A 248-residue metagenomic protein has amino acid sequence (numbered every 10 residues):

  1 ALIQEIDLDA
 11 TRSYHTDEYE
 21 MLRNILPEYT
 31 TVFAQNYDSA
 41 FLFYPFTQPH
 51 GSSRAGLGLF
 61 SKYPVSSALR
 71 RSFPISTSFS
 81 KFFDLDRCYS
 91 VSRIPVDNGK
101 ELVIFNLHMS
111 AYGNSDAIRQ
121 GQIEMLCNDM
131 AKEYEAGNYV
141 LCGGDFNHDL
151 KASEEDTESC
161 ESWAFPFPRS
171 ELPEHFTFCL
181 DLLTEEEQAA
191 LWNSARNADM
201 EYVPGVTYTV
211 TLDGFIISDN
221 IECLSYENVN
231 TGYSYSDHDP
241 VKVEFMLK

Functional and structural regions predicted by a protein language model:
I6, L107-M109, G144-F146, D239: Active-site metal-binding loops of divalent metal-dependent hydrolases
I6-E101: Structured beta-strand-rich core segments of catalytic domains in phosphoester-bond hydrolases
D9-R12, S39-Y44, A68, Y112-N114 (+3 more regions): Short catalytic/ligand-binding loop motif for oxyanion handling, primarily in non-cytosolic enzymes, centered on
D17, M21, A55, I118-M125 (+3 more regions): Extracytoplasmic/secreted proteins, especially bacterial periplasmic and envelope-associated proteins
F82, S115-D116, G232-D237: Solvent-exposed loop/turn segments connecting transmembrane beta-strands in outer-membrane beta-barrel proteins
C88-F105, A117-S159: His/acidic metal-ligating clusters that form di-metal
A131-L141, N147-K248: Metal-dependent phosphoester-hydrolase catalytic domains
